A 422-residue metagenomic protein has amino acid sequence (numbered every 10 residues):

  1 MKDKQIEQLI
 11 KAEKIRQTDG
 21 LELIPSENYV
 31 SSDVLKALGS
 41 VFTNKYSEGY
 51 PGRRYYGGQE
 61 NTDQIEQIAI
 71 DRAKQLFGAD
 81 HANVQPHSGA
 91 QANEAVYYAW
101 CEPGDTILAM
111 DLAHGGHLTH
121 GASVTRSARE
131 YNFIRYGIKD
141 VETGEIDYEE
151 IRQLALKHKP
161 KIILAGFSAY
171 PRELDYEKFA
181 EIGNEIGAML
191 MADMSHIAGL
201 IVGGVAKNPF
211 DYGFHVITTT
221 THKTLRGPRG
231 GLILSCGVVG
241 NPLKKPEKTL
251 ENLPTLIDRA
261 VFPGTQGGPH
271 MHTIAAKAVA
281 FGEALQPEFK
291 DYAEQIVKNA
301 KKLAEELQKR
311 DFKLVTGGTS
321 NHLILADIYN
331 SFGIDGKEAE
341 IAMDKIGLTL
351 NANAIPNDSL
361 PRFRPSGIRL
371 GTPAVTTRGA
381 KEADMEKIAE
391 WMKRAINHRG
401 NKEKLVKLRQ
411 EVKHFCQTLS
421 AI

Functional and structural regions predicted by a protein language model:
M1-I68, E181, Q417: N-terminal glycine-rich, Lys/His-bearing helix-loop that initiates the first secondary-structure elements of many
K4, K298-N299, R362-I422: PLP-dependent enzyme catalytic core of the Aspartate aminotransferase-like
Q5, A12, Q64, I68 (+6 more regions): A non-catalytic, amphipathic alpha-helix used as a structural packing/dimerization or gating element in enzyme scaffolds
E13-D19, K45-P51, P160, P254-R259 (+4 more regions): Short acidic (Asp/Glu) and glycine-rich catalytic loops that position anionic groups and cofactors
V34, A92, P269-A276, S320 (+1 more regions): Catalytic-loop motifs flanking and including active-site residues across diverse enzymes
I68, R72-D311, I328, T372: Conserved PLP-enzyme active-site core in the AAT-like
A278, Q295-K301, G317-L325, P356-P361 (+1 more regions): A glycine-rich phosphate-binding loop feature that marks nucleotide/adenosyl-phosphate handling sites
K313-G379: Conserved PLP-binding catalytic core of the aspartate aminotransferase-like
